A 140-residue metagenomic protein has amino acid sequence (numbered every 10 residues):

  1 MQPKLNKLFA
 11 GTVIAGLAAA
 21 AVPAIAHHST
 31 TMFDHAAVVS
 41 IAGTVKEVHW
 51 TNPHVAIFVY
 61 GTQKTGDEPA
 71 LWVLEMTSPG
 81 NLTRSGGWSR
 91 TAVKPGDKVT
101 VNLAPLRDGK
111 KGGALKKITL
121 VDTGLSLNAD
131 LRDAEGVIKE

Functional and structural regions predicted by a protein language model:
Q2-T12: Bacterial N-terminal signal peptides that target proteins for export
I25-V39: Short boundary/loop segments of OB/S1/cold-shock single-stranded nucleic-acid-binding domains
G43-V45: Conserved hydrophobic positions within beta-strands
T51-T62: Short aromatic-glycine-enriched beta-strand elements
D67-G80: Short, basic/aromatic beta-hairpin or loop at an interaction surface
S85-T100: Short nucleic-acid-contacting surface segments enriched for D/E, G, S/T with interspersed K/R
L106-D130: OB-fold/S1-family single-stranded nucleic acid-binding modules
